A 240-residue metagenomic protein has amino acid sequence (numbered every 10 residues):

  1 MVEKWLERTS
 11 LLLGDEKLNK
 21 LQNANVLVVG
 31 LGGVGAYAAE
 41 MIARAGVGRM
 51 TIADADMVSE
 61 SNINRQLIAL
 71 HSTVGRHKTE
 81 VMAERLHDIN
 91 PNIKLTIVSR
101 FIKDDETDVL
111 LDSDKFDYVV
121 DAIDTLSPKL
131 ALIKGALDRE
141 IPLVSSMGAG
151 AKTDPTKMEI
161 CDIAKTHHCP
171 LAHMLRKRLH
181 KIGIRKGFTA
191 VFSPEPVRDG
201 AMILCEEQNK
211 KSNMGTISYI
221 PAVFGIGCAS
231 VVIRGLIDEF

Functional and structural regions predicted by a protein language model:
M1-V26: N-terminal charged helix/coil linker that caps or initiates catalytic domains
V2, Q22, D112-D117, I123-P128 (+5 more regions): Glycine-rich phosphate/adenylate-binding loop
V28-G30, A53: Conserved N-terminal Rossmann-fold NAD(P)-binding element of oxidoreductases
V34: Hydrophobic/small residue at the entry helix of a nucleotide-binding pocket
V47, I52-N90: Glycine-rich phosphate-binding loop and adjoining beta1-alpha1-beta2 segment of Rossmann-like nucleotide-binding folds
V58-S61, A149-P155: Short gly/pro/ser/thr-enriched loop/turn and capping motifs at secondary-structure boundaries
S99-T107: Conserved SAM/SAH-binding loop
